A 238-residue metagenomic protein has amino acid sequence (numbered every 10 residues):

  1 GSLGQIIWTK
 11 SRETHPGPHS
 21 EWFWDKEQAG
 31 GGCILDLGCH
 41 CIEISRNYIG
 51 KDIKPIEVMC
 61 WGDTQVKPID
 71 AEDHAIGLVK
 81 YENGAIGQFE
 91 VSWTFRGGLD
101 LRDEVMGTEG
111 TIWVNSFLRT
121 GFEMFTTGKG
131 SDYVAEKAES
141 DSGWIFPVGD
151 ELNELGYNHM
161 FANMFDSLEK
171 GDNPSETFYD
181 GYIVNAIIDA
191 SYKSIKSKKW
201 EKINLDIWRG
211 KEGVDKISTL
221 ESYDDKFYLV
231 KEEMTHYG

Functional and structural regions predicted by a protein language model:
G1-I69, V79, K198: Predominantly a Rossmann-like dinucleotide-binding segment in NAD(P)-dependent oxidoreductases
I6-T9, Q88-V91, V114-S116: Beta-strand scaffold of nucleotide-dependent catalytic cores
H15-E21, V66-P68, G97, W113-N115 (+2 more regions): A short beta-to-alpha transition loop/helix N-cap that caps and shapes the active-site region
C39, K67, E90-L99: Glycine-rich phosphate/pyrophosphate-binding beta-alpha loops
I49, F161-D172, D189-K196: Short, hydrophobic alpha-helical segments
P68-A71, G156: Short loop/turn motifs at secondary-structure junctions and domain boundaries
I76, Y81, E104-Y179, E201 (+1 more regions): C-terminal glycine/acidic-rich active-site capping loop/insertion
